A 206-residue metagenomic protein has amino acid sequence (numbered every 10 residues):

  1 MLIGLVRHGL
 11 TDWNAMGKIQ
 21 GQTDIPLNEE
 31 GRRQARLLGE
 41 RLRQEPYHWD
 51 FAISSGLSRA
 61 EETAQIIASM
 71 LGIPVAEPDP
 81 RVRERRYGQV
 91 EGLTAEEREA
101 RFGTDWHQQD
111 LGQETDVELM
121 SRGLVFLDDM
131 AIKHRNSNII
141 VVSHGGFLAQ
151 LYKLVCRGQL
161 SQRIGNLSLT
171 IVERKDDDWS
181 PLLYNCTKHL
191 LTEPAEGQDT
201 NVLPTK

Functional and structural regions predicted by a protein language model:
I3, S137-G146: Generic beta-sheet signal
I3-E61, L111-G123: Loop-to-helix element that buttresses phosphate recognition and phosphoryl-transfer chemistry
T11, F147-L148: Short active-site segment of divalent metal-dependent hydrolases/proteases that encodes the spacing between
L37-A100: Phosphate-coordination/substrate-recognition cap region in phosphate-metabolizing enzymes
R41, I73, R85-E96, I132 (+1 more regions): Acidic, low-complexity terminal tails and accessory targeting/binding regions of phosphate-metabolizing enzymes
E45-H48, M130-S137: Glycine-rich phosphate-binding loop signature in dinucleotide/nucleotide-binding domains
I66, Q150, L154: Active-site signature of alpha/beta-hydrolase-fold catalytic machinery across serine- and Asp/Cys-nucleophile hydrolases
E99-E118, T205: Short glycine/proline- and acidic residue-enriched helix-loop micro-motifs that form flexible lids or anion-recognition
